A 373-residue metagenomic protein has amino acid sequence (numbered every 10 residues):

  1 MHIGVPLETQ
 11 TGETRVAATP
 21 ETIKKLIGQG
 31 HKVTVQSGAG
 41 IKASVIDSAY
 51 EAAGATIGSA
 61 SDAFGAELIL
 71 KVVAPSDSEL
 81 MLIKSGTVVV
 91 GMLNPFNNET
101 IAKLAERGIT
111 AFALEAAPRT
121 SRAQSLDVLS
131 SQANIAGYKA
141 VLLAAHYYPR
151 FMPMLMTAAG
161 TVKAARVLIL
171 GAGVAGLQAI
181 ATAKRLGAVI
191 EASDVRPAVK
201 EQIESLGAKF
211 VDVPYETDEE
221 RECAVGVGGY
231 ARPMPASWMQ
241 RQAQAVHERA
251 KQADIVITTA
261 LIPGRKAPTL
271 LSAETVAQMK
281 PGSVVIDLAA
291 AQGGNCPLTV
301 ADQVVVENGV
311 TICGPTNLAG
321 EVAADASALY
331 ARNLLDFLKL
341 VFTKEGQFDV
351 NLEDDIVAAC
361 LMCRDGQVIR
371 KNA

Functional and structural regions predicted by a protein language model:
H2, E8, P75-R166: Glycine/serine-rich phosphate-binding loop and adjoining beta1-alpha1 elements at the start of nucleotide-handling
H2-K103, R107: An N-terminal-biased, well-structured beta-alpha scaffold segment characteristic of Rossmann-like dinucleotide-binding
P6-I41, V45, P153-R249: Glycine-rich phosphate/diphosphate-binding loop of Rossmann-like nucleotide-binding domains
G12-A17, S78-I83, G91, G229 (+2 more regions): Glycine/threonine-rich flexible loop motifs
I23, D47, L80, I101 (+4 more regions): Generic hydrophobic/aromatic pocket-lining and core-packing "Φ" positions
G54-F64, A74-P75, R221-V256, A260-A273 (+2 more regions): A structured beta-alpha segment of the ubiquitous adenosine-cofactor-binding alpha/beta core
F96-A123, R265-A319: Rossmann-fold NAD(P)-binding glycine/threonine-rich loop
E115, S121-A159, A290, C296-A373: Adenosine-phosphate binding glycine-rich loop
